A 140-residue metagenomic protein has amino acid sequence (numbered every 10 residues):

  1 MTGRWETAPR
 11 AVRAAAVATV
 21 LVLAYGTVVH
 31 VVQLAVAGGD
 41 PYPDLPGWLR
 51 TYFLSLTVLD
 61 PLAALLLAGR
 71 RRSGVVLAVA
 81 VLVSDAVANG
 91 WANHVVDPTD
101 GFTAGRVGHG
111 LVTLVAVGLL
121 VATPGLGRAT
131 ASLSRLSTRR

Functional and structural regions predicted by a protein language model:
M1-R140: Topology signature of small-to-medium multi-pass alpha-helical membrane proteins
